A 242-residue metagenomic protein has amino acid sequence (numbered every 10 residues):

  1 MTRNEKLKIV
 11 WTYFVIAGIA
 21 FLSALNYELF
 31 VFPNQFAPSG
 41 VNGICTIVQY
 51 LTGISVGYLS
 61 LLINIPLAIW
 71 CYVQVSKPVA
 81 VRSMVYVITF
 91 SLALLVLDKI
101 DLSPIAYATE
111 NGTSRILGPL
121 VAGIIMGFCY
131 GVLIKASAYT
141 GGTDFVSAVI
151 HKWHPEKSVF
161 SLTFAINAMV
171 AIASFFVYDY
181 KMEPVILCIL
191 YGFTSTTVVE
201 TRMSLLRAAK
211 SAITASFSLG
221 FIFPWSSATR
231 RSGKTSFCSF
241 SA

Functional and structural regions predicted by a protein language model:
T2-A212: Core subunits and conserved enzymes of cellular information-processing and envelope-translocation systems across
R207, S211-S241: Low-acidity, Ser/Thr- and Arg-rich intrinsically disordered low-complexity segments
